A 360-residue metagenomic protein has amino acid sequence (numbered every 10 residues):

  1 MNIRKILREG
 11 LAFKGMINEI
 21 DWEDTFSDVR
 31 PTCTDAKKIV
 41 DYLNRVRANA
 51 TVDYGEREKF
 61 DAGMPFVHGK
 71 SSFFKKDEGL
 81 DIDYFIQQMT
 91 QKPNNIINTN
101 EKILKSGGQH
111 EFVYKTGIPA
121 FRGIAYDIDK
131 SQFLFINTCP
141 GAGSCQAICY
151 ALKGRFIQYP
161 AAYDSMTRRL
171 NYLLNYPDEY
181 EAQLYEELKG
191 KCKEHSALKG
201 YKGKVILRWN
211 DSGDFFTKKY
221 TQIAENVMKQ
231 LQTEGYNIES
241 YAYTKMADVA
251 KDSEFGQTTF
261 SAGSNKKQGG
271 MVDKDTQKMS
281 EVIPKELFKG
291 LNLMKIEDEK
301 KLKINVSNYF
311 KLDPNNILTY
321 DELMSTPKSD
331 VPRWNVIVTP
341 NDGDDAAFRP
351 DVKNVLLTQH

Functional and structural regions predicted by a protein language model:
I3-E9, K14, E19: Proteolytic processing junctions in secreted/extracellular precursors, especially proprotein convertase/trypsin-like
G15-H360: Class I S-adenosyl-L-methionine
